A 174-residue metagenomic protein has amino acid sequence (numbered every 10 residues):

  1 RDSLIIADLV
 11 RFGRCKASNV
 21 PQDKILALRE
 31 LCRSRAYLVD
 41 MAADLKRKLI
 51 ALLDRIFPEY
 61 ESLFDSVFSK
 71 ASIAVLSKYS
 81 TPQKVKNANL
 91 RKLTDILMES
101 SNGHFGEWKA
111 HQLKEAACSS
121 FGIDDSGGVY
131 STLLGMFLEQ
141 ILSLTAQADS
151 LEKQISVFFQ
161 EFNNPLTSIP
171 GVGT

Functional and structural regions predicted by a protein language model:
R1-T174: A detector of single, family-specific signature residues that are central to catalytic or substrate-handling motifs
